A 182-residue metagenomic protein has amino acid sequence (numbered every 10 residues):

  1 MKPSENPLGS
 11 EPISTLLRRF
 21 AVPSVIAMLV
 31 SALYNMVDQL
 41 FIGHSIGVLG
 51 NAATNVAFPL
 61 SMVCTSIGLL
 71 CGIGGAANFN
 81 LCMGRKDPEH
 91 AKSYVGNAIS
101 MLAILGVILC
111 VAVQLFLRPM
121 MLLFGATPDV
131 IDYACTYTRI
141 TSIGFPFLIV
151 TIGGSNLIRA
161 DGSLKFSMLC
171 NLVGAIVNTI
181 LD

Functional and structural regions predicted by a protein language model:
M1-S24, F79-P146: Short alpha-helical transmembrane segments in multi-pass integral membrane proteins
S10, S14-L33, V37, L60-I67 (+2 more regions): Residue-level signal for short hydrophobic patches within transmembrane helices of multi-pass membrane transporters
S24, M28, L40, H44 (+3 more regions): Transmembrane alpha-helix boundary and packing residues in multipass membrane permease domains and related
M36-Q39, V111, P119, G153-L157 (+1 more regions): Alpha-helical transmembrane segments of multipass membrane proteins
I42-M62, D129-Y133: Interfacial/gating helices of multi-pass transporter permease domains
N51-V111, L148-S167: Small-residue-rich hydrophobic transmembrane alpha-helices
V113, I152, F166-D182: Alpha-helical transmembrane segments of multi-pass membrane transporters and transport-associated inner-membrane enzymes
